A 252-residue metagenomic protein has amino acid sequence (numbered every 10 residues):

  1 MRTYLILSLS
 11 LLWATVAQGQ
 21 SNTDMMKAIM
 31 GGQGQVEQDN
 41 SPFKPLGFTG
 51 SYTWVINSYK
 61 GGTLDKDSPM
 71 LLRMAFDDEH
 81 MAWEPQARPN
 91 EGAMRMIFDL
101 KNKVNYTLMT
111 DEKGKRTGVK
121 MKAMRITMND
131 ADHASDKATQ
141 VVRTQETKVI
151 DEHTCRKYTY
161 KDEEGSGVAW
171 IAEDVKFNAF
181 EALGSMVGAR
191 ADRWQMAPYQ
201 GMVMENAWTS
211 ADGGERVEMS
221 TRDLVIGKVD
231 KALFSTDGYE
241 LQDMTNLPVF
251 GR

Functional and structural regions predicted by a protein language model:
M1-N22: Bacterial Sec-dependent N-terminal signal peptides
S21-R252: Extended soluble regions of mature proteins
